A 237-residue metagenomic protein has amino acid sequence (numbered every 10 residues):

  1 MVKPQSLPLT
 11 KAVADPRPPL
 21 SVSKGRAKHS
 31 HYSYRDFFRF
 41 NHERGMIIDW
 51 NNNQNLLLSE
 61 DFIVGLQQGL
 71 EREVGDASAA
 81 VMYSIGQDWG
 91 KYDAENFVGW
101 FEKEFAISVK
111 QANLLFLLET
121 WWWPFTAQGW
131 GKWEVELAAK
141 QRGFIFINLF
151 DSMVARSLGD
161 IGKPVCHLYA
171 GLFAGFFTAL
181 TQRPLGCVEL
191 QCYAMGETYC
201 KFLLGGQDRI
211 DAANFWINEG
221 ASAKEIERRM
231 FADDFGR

Functional and structural regions predicted by a protein language model:
M1-F146, D151-L168, G186-R237: N-terminal accessory segment detector
C166-Q182: Active-site helix/loop of acyl-thioester processing domains in fatty-acid/polyketide metabolism, spanning hotdog-fold
